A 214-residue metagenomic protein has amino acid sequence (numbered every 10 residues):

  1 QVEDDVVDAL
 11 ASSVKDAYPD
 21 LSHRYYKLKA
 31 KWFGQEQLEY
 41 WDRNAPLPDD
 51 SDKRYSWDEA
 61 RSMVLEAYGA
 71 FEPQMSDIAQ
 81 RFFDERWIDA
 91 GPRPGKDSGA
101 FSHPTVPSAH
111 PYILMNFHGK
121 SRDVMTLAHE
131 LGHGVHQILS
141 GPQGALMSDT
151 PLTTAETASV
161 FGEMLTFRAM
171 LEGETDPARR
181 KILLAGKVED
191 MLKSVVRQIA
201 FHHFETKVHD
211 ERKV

Functional and structural regions predicted by a protein language model:
Q1-V214: Cation-handling catalytic/transport regions enriched in His/Asp/Glu
